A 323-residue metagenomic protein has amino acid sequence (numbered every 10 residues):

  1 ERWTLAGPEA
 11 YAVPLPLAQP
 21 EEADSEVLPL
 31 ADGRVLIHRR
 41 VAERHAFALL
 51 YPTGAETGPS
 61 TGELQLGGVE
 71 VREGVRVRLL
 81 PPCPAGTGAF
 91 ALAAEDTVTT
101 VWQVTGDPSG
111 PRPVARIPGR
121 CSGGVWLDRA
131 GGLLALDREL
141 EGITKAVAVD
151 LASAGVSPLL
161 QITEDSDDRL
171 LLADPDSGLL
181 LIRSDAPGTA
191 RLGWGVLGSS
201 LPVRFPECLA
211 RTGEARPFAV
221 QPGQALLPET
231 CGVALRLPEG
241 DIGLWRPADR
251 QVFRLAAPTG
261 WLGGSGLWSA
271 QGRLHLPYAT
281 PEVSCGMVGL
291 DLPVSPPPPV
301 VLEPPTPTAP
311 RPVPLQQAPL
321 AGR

Functional and structural regions predicted by a protein language model:
E1, A270-Q271, T280-C285, L290-R323: Sequence/structural signature of beta-propeller modules and their immediately flanking N-terminal secretory/stalk
E1, A31-R40, A48, A85-A94 (+5 more regions): Short beta-strand elements that form the blades of beta-propeller/WD-repeat-like and other beta-sheet-rich scaffold
E1-W3, V41-Y51, G88-F90, D96-W102 (+5 more regions): Structural motif
T4-E9, Y51-E56, V104-S109, V149-A154 (+3 more regions): Short loop/turn segments that connect beta-strands within beta-propeller blades
P8-Q19, E56-V75, S109-R116, S122 (+4 more regions): A short beta-strand motif characteristic of beta-propeller blades
V13-A18, E22-A23, L160-R169, L201-L226 (+2 more regions): Conserved blade-ending motifs and adjacent loop-strand segments that build the rim/top face of beta-propeller domains
T97-I182: Solenoidal tandem-repeat scaffolds enriched in leucines and small polar residues
L181-G193, L197-S199, V203-D249: Loop/turn-rich, solvent-exposed surfaces of beta-rich toroidal or solenoidal domains
